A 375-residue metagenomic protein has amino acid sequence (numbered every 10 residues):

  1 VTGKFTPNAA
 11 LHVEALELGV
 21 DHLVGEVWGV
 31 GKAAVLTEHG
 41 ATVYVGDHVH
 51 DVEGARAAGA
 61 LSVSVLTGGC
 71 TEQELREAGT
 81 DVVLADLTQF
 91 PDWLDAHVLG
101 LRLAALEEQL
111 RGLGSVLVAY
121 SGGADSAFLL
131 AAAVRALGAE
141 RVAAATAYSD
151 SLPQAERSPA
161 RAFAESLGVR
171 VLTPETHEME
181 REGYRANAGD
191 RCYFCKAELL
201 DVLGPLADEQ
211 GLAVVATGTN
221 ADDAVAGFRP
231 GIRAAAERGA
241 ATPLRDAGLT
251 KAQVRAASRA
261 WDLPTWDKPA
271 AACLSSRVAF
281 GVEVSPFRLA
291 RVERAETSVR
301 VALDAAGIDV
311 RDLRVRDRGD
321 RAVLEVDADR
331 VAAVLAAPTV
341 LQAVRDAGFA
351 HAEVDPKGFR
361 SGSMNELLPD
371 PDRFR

Functional and structural regions predicted by a protein language model:
V1-V13, V24-E26, V118, V214-D222: Substrate-recognition element of Asp-dependent hydrolases with the DxDx(T/V) motif
K4-F5, V27-G31, D47, T67-C70 (+4 more regions): Short beta->alpha linker loops
V13, V27-H39, V49-E53: Short loop-to-alpha-helix "cap/lid" segments that border enzyme active sites across diverse enzyme classes
L23-G25, V82-D86, P174-E175, R245: Short acidic-hydrophobic, aromatic-tinged amphipathic segments that line or gate anion-handling sites
T37, V52-G59, V134, G204-D208: Surface-exposed amphipathic alpha-helices with a cationic face
V43-L84: Acidic, Mg2+-coordinating phosphoryl-transfer loop and its flanking beta/alpha structural elements, shared across
L99-A260, A322, T339-F349, V354 (+2 more regions): ATP-dependent adenylation/nucleotidyltransferase module used to activate substrates
R229-W261, D267-R375: AMP-forming adenylation/ATP pyrophosphatase catalytic core
